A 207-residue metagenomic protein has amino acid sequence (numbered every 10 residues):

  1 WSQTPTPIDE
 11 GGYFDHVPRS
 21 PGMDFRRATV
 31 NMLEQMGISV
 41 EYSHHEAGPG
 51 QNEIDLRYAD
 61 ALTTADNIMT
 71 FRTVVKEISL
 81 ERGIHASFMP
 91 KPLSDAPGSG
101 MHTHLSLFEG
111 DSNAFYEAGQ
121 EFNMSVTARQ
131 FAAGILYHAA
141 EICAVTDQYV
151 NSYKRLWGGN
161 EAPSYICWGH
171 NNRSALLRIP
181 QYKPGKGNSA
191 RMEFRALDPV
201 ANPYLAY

Functional and structural regions predicted by a protein language model:
W1-A206: Glycine-rich, acidic/polar active-site loops that bind/position phosphate-bearing ligands
